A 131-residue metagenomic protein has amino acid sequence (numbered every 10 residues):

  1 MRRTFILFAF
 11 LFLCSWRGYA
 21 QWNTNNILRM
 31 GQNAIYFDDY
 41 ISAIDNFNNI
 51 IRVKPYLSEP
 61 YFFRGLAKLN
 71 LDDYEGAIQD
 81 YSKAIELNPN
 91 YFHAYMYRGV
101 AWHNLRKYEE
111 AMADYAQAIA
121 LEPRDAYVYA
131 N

Functional and structural regions predicted by a protein language model:
N23-N25, S58-E59, F92-H93, A126-Y127: Helix-start (N-cap) detector for alpha-helical repeat units in TPR-like alpha-solenoids, especially tetratricopeptide
Y36-F37, N70, N104: Register position in tetratricopeptide repeats
N49-R52, K83-E86, Q117-A120: Conserved structural position within tetratricopeptide repeats
